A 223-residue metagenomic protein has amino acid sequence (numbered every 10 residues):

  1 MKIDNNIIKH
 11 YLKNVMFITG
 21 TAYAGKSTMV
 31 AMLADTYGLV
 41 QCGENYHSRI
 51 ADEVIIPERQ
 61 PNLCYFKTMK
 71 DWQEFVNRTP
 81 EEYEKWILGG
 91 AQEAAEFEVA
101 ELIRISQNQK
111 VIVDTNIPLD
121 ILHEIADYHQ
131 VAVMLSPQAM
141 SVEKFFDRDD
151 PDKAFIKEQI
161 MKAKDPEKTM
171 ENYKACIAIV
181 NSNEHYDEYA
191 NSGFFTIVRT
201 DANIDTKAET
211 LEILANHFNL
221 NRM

Functional and structural regions predicted by a protein language model:
M1-V15: Extreme N-terminal, non-catalytic leader segments that precede Walker-type/kinase nucleotide-binding cores
I3, I177-M223: NTP-dependent small-molecule kinase module
I18: Hydrophobic anchor at the beta1->P-loop junction of P-loop NTPases
G25: Conserved glycine(s) of the Walker
M29, L33: Hydrophobic positions on the alpha1 helix immediately C-terminal to the Walker A/P-loop
Y37-I55: Short beta-strand-centered segment that lines the nucleotide-binding/catalytic pocket of NTP-utilizing
I50-K110, I117: ATP-dependent small-molecule kinase phosphotransfer cores that center on conserved nucleotide phosphate-binding segments
A126-A163: Conserved phosphate-donor/acceptor-positioning beta-strand/loop module used by diverse small-molecule
